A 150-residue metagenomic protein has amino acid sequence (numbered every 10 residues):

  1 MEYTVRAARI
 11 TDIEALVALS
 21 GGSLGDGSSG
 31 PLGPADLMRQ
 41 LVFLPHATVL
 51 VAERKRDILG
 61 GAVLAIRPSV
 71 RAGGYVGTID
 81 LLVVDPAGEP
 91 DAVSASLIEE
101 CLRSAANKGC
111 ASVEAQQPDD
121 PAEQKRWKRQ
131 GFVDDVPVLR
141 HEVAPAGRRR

Functional and structural regions predicted by a protein language model:
M1-T11, A146-R150: Conserved N-terminal entry element of GNAT/NAT acetyltransferase domains
A18-P31, V70: Helix-loop element at the rim of GNAT/NAT acetyltransferase active sites that forms part of the acceptor-substrate
S28-V49: Active-site rim helix/loop that mediates acceptor-substrate recognition in acyltransferases
V51, D57-I66: Conserved beta-strand in the GNAT
L81-P90: A short, internal acetyl-CoA/4′-phosphopantetheine-binding micro-motif in the GNAT/acyltransferase core
P90-R103, R129: Conserved acetyl-CoA-binding loop-helix of GNAT-fold acetyltransferases
A105-Q117: Conserved GNAT acetyl-CoA-binding A-motif
E114-Q124, E142: Conserved beta-strand-loop-alpha-helix junction that forms the acyl-donor binding cleft
